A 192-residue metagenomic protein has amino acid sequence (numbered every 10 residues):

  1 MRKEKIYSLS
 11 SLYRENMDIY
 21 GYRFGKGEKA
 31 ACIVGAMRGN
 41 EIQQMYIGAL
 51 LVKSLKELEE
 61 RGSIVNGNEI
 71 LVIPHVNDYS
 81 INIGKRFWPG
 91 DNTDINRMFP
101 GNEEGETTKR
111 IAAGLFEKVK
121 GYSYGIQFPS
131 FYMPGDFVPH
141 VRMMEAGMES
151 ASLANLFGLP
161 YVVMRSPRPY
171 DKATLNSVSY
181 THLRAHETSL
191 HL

Functional and structural regions predicted by a protein language model:
M1-L190: Structured catalytic-domain cores with a bias toward divalent-metal coordination
